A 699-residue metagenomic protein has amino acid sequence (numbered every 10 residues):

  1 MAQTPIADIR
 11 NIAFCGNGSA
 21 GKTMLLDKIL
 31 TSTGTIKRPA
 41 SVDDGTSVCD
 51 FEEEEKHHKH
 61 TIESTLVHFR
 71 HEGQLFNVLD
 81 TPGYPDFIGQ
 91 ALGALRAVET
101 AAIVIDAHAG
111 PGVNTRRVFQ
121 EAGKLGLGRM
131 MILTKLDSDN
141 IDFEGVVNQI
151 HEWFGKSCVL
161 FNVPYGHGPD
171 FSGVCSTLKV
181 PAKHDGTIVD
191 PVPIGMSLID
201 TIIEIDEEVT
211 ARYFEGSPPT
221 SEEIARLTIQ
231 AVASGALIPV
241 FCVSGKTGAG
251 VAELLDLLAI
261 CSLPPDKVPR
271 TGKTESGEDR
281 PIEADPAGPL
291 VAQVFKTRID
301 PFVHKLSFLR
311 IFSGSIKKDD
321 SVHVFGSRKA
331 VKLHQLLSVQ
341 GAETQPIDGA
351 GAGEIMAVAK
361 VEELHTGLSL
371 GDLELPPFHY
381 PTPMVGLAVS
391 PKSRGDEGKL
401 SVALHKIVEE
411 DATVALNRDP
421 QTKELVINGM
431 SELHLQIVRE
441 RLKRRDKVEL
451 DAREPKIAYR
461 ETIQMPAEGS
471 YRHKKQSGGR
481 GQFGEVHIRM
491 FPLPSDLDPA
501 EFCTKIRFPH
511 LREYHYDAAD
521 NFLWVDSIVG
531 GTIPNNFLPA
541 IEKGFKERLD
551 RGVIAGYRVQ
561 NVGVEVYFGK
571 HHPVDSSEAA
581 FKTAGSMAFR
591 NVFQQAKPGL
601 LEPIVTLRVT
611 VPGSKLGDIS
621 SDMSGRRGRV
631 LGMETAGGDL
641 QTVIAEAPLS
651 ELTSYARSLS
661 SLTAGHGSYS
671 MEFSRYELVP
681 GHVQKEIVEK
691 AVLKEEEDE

Functional and structural regions predicted by a protein language model:
M1-E699: Structural and coupling elements of P-loop NTPases
